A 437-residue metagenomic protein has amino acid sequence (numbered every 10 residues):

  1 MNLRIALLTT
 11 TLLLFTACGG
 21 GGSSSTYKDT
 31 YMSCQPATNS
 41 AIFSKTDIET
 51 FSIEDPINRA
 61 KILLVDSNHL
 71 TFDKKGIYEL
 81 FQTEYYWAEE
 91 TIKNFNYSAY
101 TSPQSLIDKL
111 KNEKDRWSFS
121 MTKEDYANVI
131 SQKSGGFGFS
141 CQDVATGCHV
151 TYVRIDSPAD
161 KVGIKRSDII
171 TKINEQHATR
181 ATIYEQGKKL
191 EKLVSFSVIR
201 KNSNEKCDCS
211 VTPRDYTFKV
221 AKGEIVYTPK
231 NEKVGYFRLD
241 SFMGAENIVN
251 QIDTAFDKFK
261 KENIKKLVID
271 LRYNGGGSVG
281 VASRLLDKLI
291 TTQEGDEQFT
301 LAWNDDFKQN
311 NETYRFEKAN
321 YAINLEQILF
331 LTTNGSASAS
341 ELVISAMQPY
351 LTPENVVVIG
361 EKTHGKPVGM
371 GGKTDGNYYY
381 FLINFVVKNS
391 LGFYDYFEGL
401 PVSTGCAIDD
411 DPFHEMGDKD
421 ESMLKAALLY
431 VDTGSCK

Functional and structural regions predicted by a protein language model:
N2-T9: Sec-dependent signal peptide recognition, specifically the positively charged N-region followed immediately by
L14-A17: C-terminal motif of bacterial Sec signal peptides marking the signal peptidase cleavage site
G19-S23: Bacterial signal peptide processing site
T50-Y152, R200-K222: Extended, small/polar residue-biased N-terminal targeting/export presequences and adjacent propeptide/linker tracts
I77, F139, A159, S167-I170 (+4 more regions): Terminal peptide-recognition signature
N128-R180, Y236, A245-N250: PDZ/PDZ-like domain segments forming the peptide/carboxylate-binding groove, activating on the N-terminal beta-strands
K172-I264, F316-E317: C-terminal, low-ordered peptide segments at domain boundaries
F237, S241, N250-D253, K258-E262 (+2 more regions): C-terminal "post-core" interaction segments
